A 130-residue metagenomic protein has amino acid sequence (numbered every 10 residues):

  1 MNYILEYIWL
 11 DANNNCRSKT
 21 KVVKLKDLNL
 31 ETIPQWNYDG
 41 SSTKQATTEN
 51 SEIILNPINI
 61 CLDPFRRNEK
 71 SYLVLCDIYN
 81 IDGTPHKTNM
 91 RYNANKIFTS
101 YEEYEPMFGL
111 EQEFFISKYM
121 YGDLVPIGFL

Functional and structural regions predicted by a protein language model:
M1-L130: Glycine-rich, acidic/polar active-site loops that bind/position phosphate-bearing ligands
